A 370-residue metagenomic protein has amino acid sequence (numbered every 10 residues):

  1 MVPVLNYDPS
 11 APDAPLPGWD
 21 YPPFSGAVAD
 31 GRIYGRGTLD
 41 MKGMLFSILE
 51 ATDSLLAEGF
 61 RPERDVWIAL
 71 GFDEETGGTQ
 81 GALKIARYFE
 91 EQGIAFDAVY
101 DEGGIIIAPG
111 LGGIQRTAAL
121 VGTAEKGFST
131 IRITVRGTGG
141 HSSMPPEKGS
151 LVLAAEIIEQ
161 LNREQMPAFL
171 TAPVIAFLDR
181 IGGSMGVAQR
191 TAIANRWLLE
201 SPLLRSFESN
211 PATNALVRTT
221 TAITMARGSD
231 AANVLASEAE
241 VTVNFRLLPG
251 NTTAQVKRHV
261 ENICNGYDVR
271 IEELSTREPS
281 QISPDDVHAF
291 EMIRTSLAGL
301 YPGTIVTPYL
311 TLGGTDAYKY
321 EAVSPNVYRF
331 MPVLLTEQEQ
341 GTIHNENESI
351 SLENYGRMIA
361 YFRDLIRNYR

Functional and structural regions predicted by a protein language model:
M1-R36, E58-R64: Acidic/His- and Gly-rich active-site-bordering loop/insert found across diverse amide/peptide-bond hydrolases
V2, L161-M166, E261-V269: A common structural junction motif
Y21, E63, I94-A95, I114-R116 (+3 more regions): Short, solvent-exposed loop/turn segments at the edges of secondary structure
I33-G35, L39-L120: Acidic/histidine-rich catalytic neighborhood of metal-dependent amide-processing enzymes
T79-Y88, S143-P167: A short core secondary-structure module
I107-A108, R116, P167-D230, S237 (+2 more regions): An extended, acidic, His-containing surface patch that forms the Zn2+-binding/catalytic region of metallohydrolases
I114-T117, T134-H141: Flexible glycine/proline-enriched surface loops and loop-helix/loop-strand junctions
K148, V256-C264: Short amphipathic alpha-helices in soluble, non-transmembrane regions that often serve as interface/regulatory elements
